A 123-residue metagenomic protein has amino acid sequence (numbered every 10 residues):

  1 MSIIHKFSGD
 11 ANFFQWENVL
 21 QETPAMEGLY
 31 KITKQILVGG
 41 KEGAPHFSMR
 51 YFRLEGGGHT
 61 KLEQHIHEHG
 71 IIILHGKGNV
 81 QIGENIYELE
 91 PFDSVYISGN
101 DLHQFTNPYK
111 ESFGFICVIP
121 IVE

Functional and structural regions predicted by a protein language model:
M1-H46: A short, N-terminal "cap"/entry segment at the start of jelly-roll beta-barrel domains of the cupin/DSBH fold
T33, P45-R50, H69, G76 (+2 more regions): A generic structural signal for short beta-strands and their flanking turns/coil linkers
K34-V38, R50-H65, G99: Conserved short histidine dyad/triad with adjacent acidic residue
G43, G99-E123: Ligand-binding loop in jelly-roll beta-barrel domains
Y51-E55, Q64-V80, V118: Short, conserved beta-strand element in jelly-roll/cupin
G58, I66-H67, N85, D101-L102 (+1 more regions): A generic "binding-loop/recognition-motif" signal
T60-L62, V80-Q81, I97, H103-Y109: Short beta-strand His + acidic residue motifs that chelate non-heme Fe in jelly-roll/DSBH and cupin folds
N85-G99: Short acidic-glycine-tyrosine-enriched beta hairpin
